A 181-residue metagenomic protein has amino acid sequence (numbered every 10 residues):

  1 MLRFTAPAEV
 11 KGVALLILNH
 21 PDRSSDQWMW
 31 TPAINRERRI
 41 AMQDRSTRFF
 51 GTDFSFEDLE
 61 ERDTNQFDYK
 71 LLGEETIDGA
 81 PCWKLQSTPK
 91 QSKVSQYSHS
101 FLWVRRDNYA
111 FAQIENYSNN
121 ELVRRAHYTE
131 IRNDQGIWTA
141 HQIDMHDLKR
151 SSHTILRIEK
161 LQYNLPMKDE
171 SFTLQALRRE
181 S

Functional and structural regions predicted by a protein language model:
M1-P32, K70: N-terminal mature ectodomain segment of secretory-pathway/periplasmic proteins
T5, L16, D26-W30, R36-I40 (+2 more regions): Gly/Pro-enriched, hydrophobic low-complexity segments that function as extracytoplasmic propeptides/linkers
A41, G73: Short loop/edge segments at beta-strand edges and connector loops that shape dinucleotide/nucleotide cofactor-binding
E61-D68, E74-E75: Surface-exposed beta-loop interaction hotspot
L71-L72, Y128: Short, acidic/polar N-cap/turn motifs at the starts of alpha helices
E180-S181: Short, solvent-exposed mixed-charge patches
